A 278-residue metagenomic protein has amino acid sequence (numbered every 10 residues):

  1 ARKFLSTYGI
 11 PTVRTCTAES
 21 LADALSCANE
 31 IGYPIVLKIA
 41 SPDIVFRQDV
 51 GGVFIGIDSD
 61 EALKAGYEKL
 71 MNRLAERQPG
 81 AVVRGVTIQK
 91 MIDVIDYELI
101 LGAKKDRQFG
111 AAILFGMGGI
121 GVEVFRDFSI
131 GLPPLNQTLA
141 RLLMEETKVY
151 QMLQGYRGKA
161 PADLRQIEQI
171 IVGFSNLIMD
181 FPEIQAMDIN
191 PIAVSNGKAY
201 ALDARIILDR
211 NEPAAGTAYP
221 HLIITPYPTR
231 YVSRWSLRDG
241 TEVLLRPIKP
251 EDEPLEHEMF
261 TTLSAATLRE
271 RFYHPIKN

Functional and structural regions predicted by a protein language model:
A1-P275: ATP-dependent carboxylate/acyl-activation modules
